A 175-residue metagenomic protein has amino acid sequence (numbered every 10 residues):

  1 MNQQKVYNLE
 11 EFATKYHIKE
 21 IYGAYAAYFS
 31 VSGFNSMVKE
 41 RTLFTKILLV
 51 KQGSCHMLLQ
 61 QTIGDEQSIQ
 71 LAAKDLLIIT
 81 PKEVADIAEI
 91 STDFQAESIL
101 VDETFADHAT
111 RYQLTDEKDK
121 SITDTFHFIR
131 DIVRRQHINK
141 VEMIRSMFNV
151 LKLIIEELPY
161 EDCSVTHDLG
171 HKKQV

Functional and structural regions predicted by a protein language model:
M1-I63, I69-Q70: Generic protein-terminus/edge-of-domain signal
K46-L48, L76, A96-L100: Short hydrophobic beta-strand segments that form the core of ligand-binding sensory/regulatory domains
K51, T123-R134: Regular secondary-structure segments
L71-V84: Conserved metal-binding segment of the jelly-roll/cupin
K82-T104: Ligand-binding loop in jelly-roll beta-barrel domains
D107-H127: Aromatic/histidine-rich interaction motifs
Q113-E117, Q136-M143, I155-V175: Short, Lys/Arg-enriched, Trp-marked, Pro/Gly-tolerant hinge/linker segments that flank
